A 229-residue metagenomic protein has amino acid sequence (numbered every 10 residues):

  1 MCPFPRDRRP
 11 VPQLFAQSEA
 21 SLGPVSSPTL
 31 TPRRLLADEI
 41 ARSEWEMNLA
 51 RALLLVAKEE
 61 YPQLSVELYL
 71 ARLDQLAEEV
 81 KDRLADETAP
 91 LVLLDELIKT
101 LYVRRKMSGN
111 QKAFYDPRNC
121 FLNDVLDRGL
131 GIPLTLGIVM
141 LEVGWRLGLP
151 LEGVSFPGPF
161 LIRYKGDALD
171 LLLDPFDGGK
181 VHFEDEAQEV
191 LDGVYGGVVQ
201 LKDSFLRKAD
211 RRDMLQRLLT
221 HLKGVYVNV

Functional and structural regions predicted by a protein language model:
C2-P3, Q17: Ser/Thr/Pro/Gly-rich low-complexity, intrinsically disordered segments
P3, P10-V11: Short, low-complexity intrinsically disordered segments enriched in A/P/G/S/L with frequent Arg, especially at protein
P3-F4, W45: Intrinsic disorder/low-complexity signature
R8-R9, V25: Compositionally biased, intrinsically disordered low-complexity regions
L14-V229: A structural boundary/capping signal
